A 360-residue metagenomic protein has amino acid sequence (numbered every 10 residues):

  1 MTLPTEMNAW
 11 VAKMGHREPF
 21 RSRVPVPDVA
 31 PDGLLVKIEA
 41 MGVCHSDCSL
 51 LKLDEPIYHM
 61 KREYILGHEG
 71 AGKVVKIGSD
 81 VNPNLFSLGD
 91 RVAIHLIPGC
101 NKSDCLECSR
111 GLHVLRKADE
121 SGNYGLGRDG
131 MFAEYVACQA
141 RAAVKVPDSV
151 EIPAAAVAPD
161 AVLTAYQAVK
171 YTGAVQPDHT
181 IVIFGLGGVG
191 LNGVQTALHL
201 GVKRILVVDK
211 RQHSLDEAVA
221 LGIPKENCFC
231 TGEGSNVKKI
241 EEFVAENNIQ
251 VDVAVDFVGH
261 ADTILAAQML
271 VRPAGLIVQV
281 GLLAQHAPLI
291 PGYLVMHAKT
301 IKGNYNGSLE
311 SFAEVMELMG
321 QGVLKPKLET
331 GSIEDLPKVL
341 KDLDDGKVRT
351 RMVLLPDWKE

Functional and structural regions predicted by a protein language model:
M1-M7, E242, L265, L309-E360: C-terminal hydrophobic helical "lid"/dimerization subdomain of Rossmann-like NAD(P)H-dependent oxidoreductases
P27-M41, E55-L106, P147-V150: Glycine-rich beta-strand-centered segment in the early N-terminal region that forms part of a ligand/cofactor-binding
L85-S87, V175, V271: Short, well-ordered loop/turn sites that connect or cap secondary structure elements
A93, V255, V278: N-terminal Rossmann-like NAD(P) cofactor-binding module of classical short-chain dehydrogenase/reductase
G99-F184: NAD(P)H dinucleotide-binding glycine-rich loop of Rossmann-like/cofactor-binding domains, especially the beta1-alpha1
I183-L186, L198-I264: Adenosine-nucleotide cofactor-binding segment
G190-L191: N-terminal Rossmann-fold NAD(P) dinucleotide-binding loop
V202, V258-K327, P356-E360: Glycine-rich phosphate-binding loop and adjacent beta-alpha segment of Rossmann(oid) nucleotide-cofactor-binding
